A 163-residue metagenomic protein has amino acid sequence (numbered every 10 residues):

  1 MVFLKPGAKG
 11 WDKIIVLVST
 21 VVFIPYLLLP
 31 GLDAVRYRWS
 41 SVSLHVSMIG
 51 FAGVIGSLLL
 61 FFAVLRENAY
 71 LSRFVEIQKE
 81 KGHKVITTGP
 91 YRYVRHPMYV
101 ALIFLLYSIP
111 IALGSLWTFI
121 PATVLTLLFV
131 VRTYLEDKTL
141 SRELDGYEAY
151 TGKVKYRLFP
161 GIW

Functional and structural regions predicted by a protein language model:
M1-T88, V100-W163: Membrane-anchoring alpha-helices and their flanking helix-loop junctions
Y91: Short pre-catalytic strand/loop immediately N-terminal to key active-site residues, enriched for Gly-Thr
V94-R95: Conserved SAM-binding loop
